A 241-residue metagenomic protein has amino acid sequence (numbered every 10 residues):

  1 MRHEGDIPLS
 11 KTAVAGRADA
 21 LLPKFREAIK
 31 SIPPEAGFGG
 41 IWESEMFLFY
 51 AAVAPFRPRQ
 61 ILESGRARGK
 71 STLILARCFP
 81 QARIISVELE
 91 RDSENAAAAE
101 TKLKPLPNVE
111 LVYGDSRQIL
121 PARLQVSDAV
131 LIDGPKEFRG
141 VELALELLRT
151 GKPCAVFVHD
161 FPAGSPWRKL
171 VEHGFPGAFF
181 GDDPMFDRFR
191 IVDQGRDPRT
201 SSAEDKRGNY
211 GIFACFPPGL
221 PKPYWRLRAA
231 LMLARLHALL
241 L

Functional and structural regions predicted by a protein language model:
M1-G16: N-terminal auxiliary segments of SAM/dcSAM-dependent transferases
T12, G16-P23, F47, A97 (+1 more regions): Generic alpha-helical secondary structure signal
A18-F56: Class I SAM-dependent methyltransferase Rossmann-like catalytic core, especially the SAM/SAH-binding loop
G40, M46, Y50-L241: S-adenosylmethionine/decaboxylated-SAM
